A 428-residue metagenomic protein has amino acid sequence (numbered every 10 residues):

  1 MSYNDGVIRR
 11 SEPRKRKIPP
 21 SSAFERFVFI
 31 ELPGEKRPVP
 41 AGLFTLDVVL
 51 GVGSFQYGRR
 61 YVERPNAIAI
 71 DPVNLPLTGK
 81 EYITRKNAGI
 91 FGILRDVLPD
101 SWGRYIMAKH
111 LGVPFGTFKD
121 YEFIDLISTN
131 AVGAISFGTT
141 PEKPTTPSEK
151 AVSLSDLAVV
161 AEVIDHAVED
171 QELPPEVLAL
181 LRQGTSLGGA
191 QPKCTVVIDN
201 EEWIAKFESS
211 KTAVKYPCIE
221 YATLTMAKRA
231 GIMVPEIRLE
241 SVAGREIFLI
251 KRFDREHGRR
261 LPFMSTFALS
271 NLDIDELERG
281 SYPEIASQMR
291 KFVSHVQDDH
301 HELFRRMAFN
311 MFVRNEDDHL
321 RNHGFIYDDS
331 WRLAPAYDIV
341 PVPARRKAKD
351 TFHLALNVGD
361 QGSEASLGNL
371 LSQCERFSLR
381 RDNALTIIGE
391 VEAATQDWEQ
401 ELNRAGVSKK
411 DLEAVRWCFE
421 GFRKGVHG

Functional and structural regions predicted by a protein language model:
M1-L320, G324-G428: Phosphate/dinucleotide-binding and metal-coordinating scaffold of catalytic cores in nucleotide-dependent enzymes
